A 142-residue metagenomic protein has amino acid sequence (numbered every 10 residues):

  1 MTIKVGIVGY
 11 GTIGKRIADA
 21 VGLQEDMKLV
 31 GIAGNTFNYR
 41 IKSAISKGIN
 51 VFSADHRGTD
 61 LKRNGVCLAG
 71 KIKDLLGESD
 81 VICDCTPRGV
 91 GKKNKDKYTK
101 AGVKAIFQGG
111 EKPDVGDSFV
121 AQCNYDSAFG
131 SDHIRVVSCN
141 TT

Functional and structural regions predicted by a protein language model:
M1-T142: N-terminal Rossmann-like NAD(P) cofactor-binding subdomain of oxidoreductases, focused on the glycine-rich
